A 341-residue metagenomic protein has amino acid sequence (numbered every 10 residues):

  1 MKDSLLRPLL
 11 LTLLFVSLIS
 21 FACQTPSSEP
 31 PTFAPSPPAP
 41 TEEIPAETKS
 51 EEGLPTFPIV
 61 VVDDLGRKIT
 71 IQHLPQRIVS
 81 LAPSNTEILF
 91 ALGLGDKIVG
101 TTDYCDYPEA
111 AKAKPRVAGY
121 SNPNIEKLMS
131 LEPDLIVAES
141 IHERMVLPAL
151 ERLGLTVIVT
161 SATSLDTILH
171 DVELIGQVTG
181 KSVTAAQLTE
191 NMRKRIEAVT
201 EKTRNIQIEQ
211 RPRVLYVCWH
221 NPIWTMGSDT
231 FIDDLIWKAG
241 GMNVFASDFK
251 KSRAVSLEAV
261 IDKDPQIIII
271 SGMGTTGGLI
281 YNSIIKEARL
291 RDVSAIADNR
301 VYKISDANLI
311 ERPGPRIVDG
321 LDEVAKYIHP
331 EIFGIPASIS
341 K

Functional and structural regions predicted by a protein language model:
M1-L10: Bacterial N-terminal signal peptides that target proteins for export
L5, L14, F21-S84, V183-L215 (+1 more regions): Bacterial Sec-exported substrate-binding components of ABC uptake systems
P58, R77-L131, L135-H142, V244 (+3 more regions): A short, structured surface patch at a secondary-structure boundary
V62-G66, V117-E126, D248-L257: Short helix-initiation/N-cap motifs at beta->coil->alpha
R67-K68, M145-W224, F245-S247, A297-K341: Extracytoplasmic substrate-binding proteins
T102, S228-S252, G272, K303: His/Asp/Glu-enriched short active-site or ligand-binding loop at hydrolase and phosphoryl-transfer sites
P123-E132, R152-L153, V255-D264: Short helices/loops that flank or line small-molecule/ion binding pockets
E143-R152, I267-I285: A ligand-binding cleft/hinge motif common to bilobed small-molecule-binding domains
